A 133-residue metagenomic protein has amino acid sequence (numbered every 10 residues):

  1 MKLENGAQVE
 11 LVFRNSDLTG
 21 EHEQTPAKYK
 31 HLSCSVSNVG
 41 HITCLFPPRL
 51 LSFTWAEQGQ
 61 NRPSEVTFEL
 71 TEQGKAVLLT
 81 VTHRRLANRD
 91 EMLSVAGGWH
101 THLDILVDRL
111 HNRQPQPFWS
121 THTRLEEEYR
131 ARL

Functional and structural regions predicted by a protein language model:
M1-S35, F118-E127: Short beta-edge strand/loop motif at the mouth of beta-sheet-based domains
K2-N5, T43-P48, L70-L78: A short, structured loop/turn motif at beta-sheet edges
N5-V9, C34-G40, P47-L51, R62-V66: A generic structural signal for short beta-strands and their flanking turns/coil linkers
E21-T25, P47-F53: Short Pro/Gly-enriched beta-strand edge/turn motifs at strand-loop
S33, S37, D90-L93: Residues at secondary-structure transition points
S52-L106: Beta-strand/loop substructures that line and gate deep hydrophobic ligand-binding cavities in soluble
R109-L133: Short, highly charged C-terminal tails/helix-capping segments
